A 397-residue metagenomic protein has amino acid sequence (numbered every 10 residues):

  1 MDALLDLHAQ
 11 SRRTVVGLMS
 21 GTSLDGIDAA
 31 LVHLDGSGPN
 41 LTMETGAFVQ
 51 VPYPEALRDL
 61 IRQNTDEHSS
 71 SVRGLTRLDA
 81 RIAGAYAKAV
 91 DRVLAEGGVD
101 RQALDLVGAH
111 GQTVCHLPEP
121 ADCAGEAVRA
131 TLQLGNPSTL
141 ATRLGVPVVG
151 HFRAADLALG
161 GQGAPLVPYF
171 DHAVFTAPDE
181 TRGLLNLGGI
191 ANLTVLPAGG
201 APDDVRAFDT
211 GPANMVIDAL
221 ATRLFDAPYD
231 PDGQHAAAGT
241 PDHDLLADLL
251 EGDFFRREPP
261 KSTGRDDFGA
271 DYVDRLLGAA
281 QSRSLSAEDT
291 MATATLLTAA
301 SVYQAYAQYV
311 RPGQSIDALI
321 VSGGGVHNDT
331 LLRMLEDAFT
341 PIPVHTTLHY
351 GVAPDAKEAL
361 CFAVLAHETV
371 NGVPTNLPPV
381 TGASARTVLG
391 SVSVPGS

Functional and structural regions predicted by a protein language model:
M1-R12, T113-V128, H151, D156-R182: Conserved phosphate-binding catalytic cores of ATP/NTP-utilizing and phosphoryl-transfer enzymes
D2-V51: N-terminal phosphate-binding or glycine-rich loops at protein starts, especially the Walker A/P-loop of NTPases
V15-M19, L31, A103-G108, R182-N186 (+1 more regions): Short glycine-aspartate micro-motif
S20, D25-G26, L31-G36, P197-G199 (+3 more regions): Catalytic phosphate/nucleotide-handling subdomain of diverse soluble enzymes
I27-L34, A47-L60, R143-T176, G183-R257: Glycine-rich phosphate-binding loop plus the immediately following alpha-helix
T65-L134: Short beta-strand-loop/turn "lid" adjacent to the catalytic site in phosphate-handling enzymes
A227-I316, D329-I342: A contiguous, well-structured pocket-lining segment that forms one wall/lid of small-molecule binding clefts in soluble
K261-A280, A292, L348, E368-S397: Glycine/Thr-rich phosphate-binding loops that ligate phosphate moieties of nucleotide and other phosphorylated ligands
